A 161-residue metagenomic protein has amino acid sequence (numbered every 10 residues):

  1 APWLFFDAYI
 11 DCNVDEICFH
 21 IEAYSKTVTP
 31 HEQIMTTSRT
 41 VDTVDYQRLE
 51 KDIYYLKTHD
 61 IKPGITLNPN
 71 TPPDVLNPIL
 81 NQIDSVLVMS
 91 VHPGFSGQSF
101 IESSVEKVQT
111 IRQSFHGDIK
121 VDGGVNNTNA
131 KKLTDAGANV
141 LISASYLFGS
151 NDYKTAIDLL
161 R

Functional and structural regions predicted by a protein language model:
A1, E22-Y24, T66-N70, V91 (+3 more regions): Active-site beta-loop-alpha junctions enriched in small/polar residues
A1-C12, T71-I83, V125-L141: Catalytic cores of alpha/beta
A1-L56, I61-I65: Glycine/small-residue-rich loop that forms an oxyanion/phosphate-binding "nest" at active or ligand-binding sites
Y9, V86, I111, D122 (+3 more regions): Conserved, mostly hydrophobic/aromatic
D15-C18, D60-T66, S85-L87, D118-K120 (+2 more regions): Structural preference for beta-strand elements that scaffold enzyme active sites
I17-K26, L87-S96, A136-I157: Glycine-rich phosphate-binding active-site loops on the catalytic face of alpha/beta enzymes
I34, P69-T71, V75-Q109, Q113 (+2 more regions): Glycine/Thr-rich beta-alpha phosphate-binding loop at enzyme active sites
V41, D52-T66, E102-G123, L159-R161: Alpha-helix-loop-beta-strand connector modules within alpha/beta enzyme cores
